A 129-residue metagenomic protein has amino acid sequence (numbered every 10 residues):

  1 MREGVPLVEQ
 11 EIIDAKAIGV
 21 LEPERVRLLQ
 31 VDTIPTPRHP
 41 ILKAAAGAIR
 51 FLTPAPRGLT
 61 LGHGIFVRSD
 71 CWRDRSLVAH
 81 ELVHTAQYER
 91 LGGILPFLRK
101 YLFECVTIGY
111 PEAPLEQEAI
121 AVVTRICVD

Functional and structural regions predicted by a protein language model:
M1-T60, V67-W72, G92-D129: Metalloprotease/metallohydrolase-associated module, dominated by Zn2+-dependent proteases
C71-Q87: Short alpha-helix carrying the canonical HExxH Zn2+-binding catalytic motif
